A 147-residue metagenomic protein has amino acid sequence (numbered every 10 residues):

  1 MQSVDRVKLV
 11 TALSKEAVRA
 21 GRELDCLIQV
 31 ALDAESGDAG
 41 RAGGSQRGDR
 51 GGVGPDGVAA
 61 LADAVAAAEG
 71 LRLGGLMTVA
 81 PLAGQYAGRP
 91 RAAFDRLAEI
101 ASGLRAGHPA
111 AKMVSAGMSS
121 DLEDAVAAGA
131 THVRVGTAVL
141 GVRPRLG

Functional and structural regions predicted by a protein language model:
M1-S120, A128, L140-V142: Conserved alpha/beta-domain cores
E123-G147: C-terminal helical cap(s) of enzyme catalytic domains, especially alpha/beta-barrels
